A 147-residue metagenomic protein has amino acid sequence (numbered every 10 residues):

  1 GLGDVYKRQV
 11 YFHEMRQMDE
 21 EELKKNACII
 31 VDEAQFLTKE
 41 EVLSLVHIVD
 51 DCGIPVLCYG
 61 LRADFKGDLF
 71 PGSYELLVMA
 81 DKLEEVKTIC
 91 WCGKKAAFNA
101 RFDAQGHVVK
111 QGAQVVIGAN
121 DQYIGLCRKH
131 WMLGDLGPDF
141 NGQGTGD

Functional and structural regions predicted by a protein language model:
L2-Y6: Short, small-residue-biased leader/transition segments that mark boundaries at the very start of proteins
K7-E21: Glycine-rich, highly charged phosphate/nucleotide-binding loops
M15, Q35-D147: Replace "adjacent to P-loop NTPase cores in ATP/GTP-dependent enzymes" with "adjacent to NTP-binding cores
L23-K24, L77: A short, aliphatic-rich alpha-helical micro-motif
K25-L37: Conserved P-loop NTPase "ATPase switch" module shared by AAA+ and STAND
